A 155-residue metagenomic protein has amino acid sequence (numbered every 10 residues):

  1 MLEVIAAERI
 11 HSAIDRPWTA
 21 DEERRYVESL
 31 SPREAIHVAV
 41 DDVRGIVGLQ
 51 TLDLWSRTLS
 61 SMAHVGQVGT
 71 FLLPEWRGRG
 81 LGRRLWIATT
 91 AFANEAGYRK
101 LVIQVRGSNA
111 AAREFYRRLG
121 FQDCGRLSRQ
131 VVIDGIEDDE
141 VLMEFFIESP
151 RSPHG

Functional and structural regions predicted by a protein language model:
M1-P17: Helix-loop element at the rim of GNAT/NAT acetyltransferase active sites that forms part of the acceptor-substrate
S12-E75, W86-A88, F92, F146-P150: Acetyl-CoA-dependent GNAT
P17, S61-A63, R79, F121 (+1 more regions): Non-catalytic, surface-exposed connector residues within folded enzymatic/regulatory domains
R57, V102-V105, R117, Q122-D139: Conserved catalytic-core motifs of GNAT/GCN5-like acyltransferases
L72, G78-E95, R113-R118: Conserved acetyl-CoA-binding loop-helix of GNAT-fold acetyltransferases
G82, W86, N109-A112, R129-D134: Short glycine/proline-centered loop/turn elements that form peptide/ligand docking sites
A93-V105: Conserved GNAT acetyl-CoA-binding A-motif
I133-G155: Terminal substrate-recognition subdomain of acyl/acetyltransferases
